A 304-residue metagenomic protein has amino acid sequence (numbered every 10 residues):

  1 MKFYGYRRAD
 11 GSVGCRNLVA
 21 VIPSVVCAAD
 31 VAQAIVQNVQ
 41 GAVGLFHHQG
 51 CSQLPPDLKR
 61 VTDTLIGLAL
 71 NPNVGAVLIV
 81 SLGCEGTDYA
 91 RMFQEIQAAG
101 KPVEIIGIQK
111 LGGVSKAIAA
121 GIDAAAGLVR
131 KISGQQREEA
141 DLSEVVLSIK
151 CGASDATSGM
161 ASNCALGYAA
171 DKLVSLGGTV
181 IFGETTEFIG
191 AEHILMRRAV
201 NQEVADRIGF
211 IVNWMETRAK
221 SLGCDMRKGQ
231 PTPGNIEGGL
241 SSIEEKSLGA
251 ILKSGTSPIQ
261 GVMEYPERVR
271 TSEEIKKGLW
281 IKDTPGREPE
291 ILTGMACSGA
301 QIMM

Functional and structural regions predicted by a protein language model:
M1-K150, S154-M304: Metallocofactor- and cofactor-centric catalytic cores in central/energy metabolism, strongly enriched
